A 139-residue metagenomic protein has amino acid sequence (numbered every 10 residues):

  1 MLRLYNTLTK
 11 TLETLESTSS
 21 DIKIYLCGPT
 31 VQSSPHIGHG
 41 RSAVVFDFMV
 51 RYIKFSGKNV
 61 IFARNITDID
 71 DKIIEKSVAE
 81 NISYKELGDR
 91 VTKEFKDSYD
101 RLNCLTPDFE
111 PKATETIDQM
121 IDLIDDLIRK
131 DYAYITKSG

Functional and structural regions predicted by a protein language model:
M1-G139: NTP-dependent nucleotidyl-transfer catalytic core
